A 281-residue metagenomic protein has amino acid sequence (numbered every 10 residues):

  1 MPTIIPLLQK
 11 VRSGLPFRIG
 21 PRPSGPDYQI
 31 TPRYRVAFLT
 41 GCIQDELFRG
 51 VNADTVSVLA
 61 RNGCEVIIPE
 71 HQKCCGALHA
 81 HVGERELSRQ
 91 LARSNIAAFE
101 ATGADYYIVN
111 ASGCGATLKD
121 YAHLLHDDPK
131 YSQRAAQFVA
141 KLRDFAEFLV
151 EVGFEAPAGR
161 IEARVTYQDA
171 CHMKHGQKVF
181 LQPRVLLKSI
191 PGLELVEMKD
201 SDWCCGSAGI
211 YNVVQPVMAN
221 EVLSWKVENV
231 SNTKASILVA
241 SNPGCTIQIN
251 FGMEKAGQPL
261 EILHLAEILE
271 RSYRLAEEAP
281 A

Functional and structural regions predicted by a protein language model:
M1-A281: Iron-sulfur cluster-binding electron-transfer modules in prokaryotic oxidoreductases
